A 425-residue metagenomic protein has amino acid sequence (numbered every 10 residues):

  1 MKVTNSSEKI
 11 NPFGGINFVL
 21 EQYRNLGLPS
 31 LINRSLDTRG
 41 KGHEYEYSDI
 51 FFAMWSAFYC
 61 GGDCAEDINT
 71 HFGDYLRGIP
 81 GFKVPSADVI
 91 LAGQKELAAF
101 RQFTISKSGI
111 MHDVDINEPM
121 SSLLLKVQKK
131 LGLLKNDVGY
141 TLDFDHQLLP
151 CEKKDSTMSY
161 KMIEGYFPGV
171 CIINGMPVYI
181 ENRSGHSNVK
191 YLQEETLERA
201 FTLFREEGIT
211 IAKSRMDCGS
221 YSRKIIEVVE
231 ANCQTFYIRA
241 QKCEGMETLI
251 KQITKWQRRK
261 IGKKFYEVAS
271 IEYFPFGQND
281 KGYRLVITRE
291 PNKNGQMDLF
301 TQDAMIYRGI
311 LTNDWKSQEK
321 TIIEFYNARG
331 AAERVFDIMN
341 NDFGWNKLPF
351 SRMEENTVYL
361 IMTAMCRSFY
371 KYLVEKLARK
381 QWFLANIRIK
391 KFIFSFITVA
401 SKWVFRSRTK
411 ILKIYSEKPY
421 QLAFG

Functional and structural regions predicted by a protein language model:
M1-I10, S30-G425: Anion-binding and metal-coordination hotspots
I10-L31: Conserved oxyanion/phosphate-binding beta-strand-loop segments in alpha/beta enzyme cores
